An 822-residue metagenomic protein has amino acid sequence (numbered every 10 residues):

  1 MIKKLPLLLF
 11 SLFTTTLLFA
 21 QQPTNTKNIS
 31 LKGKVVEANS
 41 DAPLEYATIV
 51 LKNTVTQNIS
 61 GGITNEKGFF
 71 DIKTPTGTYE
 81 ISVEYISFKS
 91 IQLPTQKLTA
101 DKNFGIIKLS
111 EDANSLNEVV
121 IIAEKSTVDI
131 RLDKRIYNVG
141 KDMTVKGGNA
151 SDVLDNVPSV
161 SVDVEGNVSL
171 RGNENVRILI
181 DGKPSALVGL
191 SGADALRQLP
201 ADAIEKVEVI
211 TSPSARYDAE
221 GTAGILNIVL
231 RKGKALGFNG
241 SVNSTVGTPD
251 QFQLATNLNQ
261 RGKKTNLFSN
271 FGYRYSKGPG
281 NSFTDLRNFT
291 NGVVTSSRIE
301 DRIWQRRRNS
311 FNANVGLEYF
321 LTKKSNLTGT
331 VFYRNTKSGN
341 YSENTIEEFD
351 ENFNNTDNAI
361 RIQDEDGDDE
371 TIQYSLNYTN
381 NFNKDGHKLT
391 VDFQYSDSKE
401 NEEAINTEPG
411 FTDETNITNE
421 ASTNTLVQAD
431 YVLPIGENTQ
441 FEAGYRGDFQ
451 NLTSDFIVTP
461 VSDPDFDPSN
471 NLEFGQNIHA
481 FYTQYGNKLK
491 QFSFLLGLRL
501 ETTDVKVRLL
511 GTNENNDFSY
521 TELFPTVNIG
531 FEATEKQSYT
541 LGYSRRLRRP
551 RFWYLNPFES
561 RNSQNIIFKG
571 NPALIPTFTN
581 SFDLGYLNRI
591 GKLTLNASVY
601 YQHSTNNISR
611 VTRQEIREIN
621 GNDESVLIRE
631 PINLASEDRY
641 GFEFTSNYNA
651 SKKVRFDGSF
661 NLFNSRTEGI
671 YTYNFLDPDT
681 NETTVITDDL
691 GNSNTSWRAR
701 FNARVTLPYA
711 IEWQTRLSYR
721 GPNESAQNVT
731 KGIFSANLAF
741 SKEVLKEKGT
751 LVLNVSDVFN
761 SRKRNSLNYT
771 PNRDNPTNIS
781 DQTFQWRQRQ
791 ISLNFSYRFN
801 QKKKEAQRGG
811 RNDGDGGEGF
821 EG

Functional and structural regions predicted by a protein language model:
S30, D250-G278, V293-Y341, E370-I372 (+1 more regions): Transmembrane beta-barrel wall of Gram-negative outer-membrane proteins
V36, S40, T48-K52, E84-F88 (+4 more regions): Short, acidic, small-residue-rich periplasmic hinge/interaction motif at the N-terminus of Gram-negative outer-membrane
N53-F69: Short, acidic Ser/Thr/Gly-rich low-complexity loop/linker segments typical of extracellular and cell-surface proteins
K73, A150, N156, K183-T211: Short acidic/polar hinge/loop motifs at secondary-structure boundaries that mediate gating or recognition
G105-K108, A150-S151, G192-D194, V209 (+2 more regions): N-terminal periplasmic accessory domains that precede and gate Gram-negative outer-membrane beta-barrel machines
N312-T336, R361-L510, E532, L593-V599 (+1 more regions): Face-selective signature of the C-terminal outer-membrane beta-barrel domain
K399, D504-K506, F531, E535-S581 (+2 more regions): Surface-exposed extracellular loop regions of Gram-negative outer-membrane beta-barrel proteins, predominantly
N424-Q428, P468-A480, N571, I575 (+6 more regions): Outer membrane beta-barrel strand-and-loop segments of large Gram-negative receptors, especially TonB-dependent
